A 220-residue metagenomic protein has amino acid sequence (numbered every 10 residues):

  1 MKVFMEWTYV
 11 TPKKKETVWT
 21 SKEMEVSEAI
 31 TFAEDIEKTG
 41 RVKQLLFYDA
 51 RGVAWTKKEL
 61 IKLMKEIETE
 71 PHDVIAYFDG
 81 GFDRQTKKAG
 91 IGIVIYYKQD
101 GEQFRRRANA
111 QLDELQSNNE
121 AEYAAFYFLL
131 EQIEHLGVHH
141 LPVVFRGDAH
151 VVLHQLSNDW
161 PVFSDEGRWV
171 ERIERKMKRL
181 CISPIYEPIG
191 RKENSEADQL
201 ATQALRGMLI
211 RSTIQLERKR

Functional and structural regions predicted by a protein language model:
M1-E23, L130-L200, A204: RNase H catalytic domain
M1-E68: N-terminal accessory interaction module
F32, I36-G40, T69, V74-A76 (+2 more regions): Non-catalytic, mobile gating and regulatory segments of ester bond hydrolases
K43, A89, L141: Short beta-strand/loop motifs in extracellular/secreted proteins, especially within beta-sandwich accessory domains
E66-E120: RNase H-like nuclease fold core
D79, I93, A125, F145 (+1 more regions): Mobile genetic element proteins and their domesticated derivatives, centered on retroelements and DNA transposons
R106-F145: Acidic helix/loop or adjacent segment enriched in Glu/Asp that either coordinates divalent metal
N194-R220: Charge-rich, low-complexity intrinsically disordered segments
